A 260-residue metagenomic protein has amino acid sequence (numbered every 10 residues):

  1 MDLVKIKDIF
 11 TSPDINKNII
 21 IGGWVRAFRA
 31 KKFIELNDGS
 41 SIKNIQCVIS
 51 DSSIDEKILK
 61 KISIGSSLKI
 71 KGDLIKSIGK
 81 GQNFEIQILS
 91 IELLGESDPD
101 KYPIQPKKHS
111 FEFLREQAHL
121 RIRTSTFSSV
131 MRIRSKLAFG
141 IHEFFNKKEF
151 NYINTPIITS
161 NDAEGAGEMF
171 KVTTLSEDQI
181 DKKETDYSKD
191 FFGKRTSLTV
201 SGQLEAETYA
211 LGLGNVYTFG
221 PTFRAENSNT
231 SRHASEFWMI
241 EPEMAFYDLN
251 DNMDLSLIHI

Functional and structural regions predicted by a protein language model:
D2-E241, A245: Class II aminoacyl-tRNA synthetase-like tRNA-binding/catalytic domains
Y247-L255: Extended, domain-scale alpha-helical bundle/helix-rich regions
I258-I260: Conserved small/polar residues in nucleotide/adenosyl-binding loops
